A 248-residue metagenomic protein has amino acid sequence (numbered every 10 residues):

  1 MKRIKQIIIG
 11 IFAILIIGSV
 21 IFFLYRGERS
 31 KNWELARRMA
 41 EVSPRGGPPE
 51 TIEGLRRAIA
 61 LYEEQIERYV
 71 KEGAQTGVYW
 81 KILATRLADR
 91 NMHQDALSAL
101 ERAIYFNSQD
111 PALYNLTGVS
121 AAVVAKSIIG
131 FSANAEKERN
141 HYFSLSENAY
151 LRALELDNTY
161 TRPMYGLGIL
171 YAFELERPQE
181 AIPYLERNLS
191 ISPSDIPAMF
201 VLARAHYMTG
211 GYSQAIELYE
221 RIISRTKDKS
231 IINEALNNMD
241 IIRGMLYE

Functional and structural regions predicted by a protein language model:
K2-I82, R90: N-terminal leader/linker segments that initiate helical-solenoid repeat arrays
G10, M208-E248: Terminal, low-structured helical/coil segments at or just beyond the last alpha-helical repeat
G54-E64, R90-R102, K126-R152, L175-R187 (+1 more regions): Structural signature of tandem alpha-helical TPR/SEL1-like repeats, specifically the intra-repeat loop/turn
E67-K71, I104-Y105, N148-E155, E186-S190 (+1 more regions): Conserved structural position within tetratricopeptide repeats
Y79, L113, P163, A198 (+1 more regions): TPR alpha-solenoid repeat register
I82, L116, G166, V201 (+1 more regions): Canonical tetratricopeptide repeat
T85, V119, K126, I169-L170 (+2 more regions): Residue-level recognition of tetratricopeptide repeat
